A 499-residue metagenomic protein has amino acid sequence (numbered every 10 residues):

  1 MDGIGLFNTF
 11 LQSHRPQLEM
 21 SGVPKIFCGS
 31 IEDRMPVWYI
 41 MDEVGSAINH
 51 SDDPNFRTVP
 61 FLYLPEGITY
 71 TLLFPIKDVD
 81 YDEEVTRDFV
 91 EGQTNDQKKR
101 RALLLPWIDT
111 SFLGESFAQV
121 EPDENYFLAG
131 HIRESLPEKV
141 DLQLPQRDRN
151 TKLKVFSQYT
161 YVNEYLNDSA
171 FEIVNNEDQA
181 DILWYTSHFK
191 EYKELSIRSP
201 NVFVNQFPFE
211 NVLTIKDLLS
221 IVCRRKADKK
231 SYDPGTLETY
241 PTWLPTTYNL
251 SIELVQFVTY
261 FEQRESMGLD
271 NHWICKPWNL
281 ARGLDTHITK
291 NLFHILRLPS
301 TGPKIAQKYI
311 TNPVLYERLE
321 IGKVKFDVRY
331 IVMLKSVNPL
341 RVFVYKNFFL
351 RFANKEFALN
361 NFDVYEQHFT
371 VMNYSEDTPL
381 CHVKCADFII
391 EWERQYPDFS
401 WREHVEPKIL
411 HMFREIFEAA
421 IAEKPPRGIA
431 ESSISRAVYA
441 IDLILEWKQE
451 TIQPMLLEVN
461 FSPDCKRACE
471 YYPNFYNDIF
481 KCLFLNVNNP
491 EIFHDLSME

Functional and structural regions predicted by a protein language model:
M1-N55, P106: Catalytic cores of histone-lysine modification enzymes
A47, Y81-E84, K99, L103 (+13 more regions): Acidic, Ser/Thr-rich intrinsically disordered and amphipathic helical segments
D52, R57-T151, S462: C-terminal SET catalytic tail plus cysteine-rich post-SET Zn-binding segment of SAM-dependent SET-domain
L64-E66, F89-G92, K99-I108, D178-S187 (+4 more regions): Short amphipathic alpha-helical segments embedded in low-complexity Lys/Glu-rich regions
Q143-Q146, K193-F203, E238-T242, W273-A281 (+2 more regions): Surface-exposed beta-strand-to-loop junctions that form interaction patches on eukaryotic regulatory domains
K154-H272, N279-A281, I288-N291, R297: Conserved N-proximal alpha/beta basic substrate-recognition cap immediately N-terminal to, or forming the N-lobe
G268-N271, W278-Y439, I444-P454, C469-E499: Catalytic core of tubulin tyrosine ligase-like
N460-A468: Glycine-rich phosphate/pyrophosphate-binding beta-alpha loops
